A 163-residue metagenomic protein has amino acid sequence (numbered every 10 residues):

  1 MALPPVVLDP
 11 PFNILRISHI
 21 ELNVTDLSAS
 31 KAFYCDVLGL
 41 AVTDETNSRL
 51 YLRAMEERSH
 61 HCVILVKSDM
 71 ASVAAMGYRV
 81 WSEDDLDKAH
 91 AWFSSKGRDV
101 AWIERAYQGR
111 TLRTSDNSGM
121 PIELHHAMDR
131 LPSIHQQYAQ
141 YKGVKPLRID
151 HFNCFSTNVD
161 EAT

Functional and structural regions predicted by a protein language model:
M1, P5-D9, A29-V37, D69-S72 (+2 more regions): Short low-complexity stretches enriched in small and charged residues
M1-P10, H90-H151: Vicinal oxygen chelate
F12-L15, E21-S59, I103, F155-T163: Core segments of cupin and vicinal oxygen chelate
R16-T25, V66-W92, R110-N117, L147-N158: Vicinal oxygen chelate
A32, D36, D87-A91, S95: Replace "anionic and nucleotidyl ligands
L40-S72, P121-D129: Conserved short beta-strand elements that form part of the metal-binding/catalytic scaffold of enzyme active sites
M55-S59, R79-V80, R105, G143: Non-heme Fe(II)-dependent double-stranded beta-helix
C62-V63, G77, G97: Blade-loop segments of beta-propeller domains
